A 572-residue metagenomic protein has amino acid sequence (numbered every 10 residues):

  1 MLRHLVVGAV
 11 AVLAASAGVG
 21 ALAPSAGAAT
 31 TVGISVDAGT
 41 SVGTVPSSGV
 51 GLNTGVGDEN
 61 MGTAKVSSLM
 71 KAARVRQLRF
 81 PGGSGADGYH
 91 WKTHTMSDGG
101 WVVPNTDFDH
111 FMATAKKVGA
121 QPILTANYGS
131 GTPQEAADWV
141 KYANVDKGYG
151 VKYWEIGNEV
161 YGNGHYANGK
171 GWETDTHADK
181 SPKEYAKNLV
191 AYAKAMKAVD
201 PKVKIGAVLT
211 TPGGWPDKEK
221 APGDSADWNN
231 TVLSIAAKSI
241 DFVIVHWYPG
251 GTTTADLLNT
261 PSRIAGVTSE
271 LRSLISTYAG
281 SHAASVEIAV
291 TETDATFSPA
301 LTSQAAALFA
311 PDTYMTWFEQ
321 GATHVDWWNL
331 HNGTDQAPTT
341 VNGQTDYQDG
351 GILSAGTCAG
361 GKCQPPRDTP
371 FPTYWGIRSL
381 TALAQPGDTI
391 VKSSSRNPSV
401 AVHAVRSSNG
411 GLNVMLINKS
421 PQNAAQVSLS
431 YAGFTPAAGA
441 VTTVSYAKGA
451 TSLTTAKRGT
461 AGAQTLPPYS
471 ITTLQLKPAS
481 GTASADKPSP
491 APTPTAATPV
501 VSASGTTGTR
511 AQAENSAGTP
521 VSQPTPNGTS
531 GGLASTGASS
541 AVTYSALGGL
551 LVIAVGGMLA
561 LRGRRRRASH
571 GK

Functional and structural regions predicted by a protein language model:
A15-S25: C-terminal segment of classical bacterial N-terminal signal peptides
A29-K238: N-terminal catalytic cores of secreted or lumenal carbohydrate-active enzymes
S181-T316, Q320: Noncatalytic carbohydrate-binding groove/subsite architecture in carbohydrate-active enzymes
A295-R378, D388-A401: Aromatic/acidic polysaccharide-binding cleft in carbohydrate-active enzymes
R396-T435: Carbohydrate-binding surface patches
T454-D486: C-terminal beta-strand-rich structural cap/linker in extracellular carbohydrate-active enzymes
A503, T509-G548: Extracellular Ser/Thr-rich, low-complexity/disordered mucin-like segments
A546-K572: C-terminal membrane-anchoring or membrane-association module
